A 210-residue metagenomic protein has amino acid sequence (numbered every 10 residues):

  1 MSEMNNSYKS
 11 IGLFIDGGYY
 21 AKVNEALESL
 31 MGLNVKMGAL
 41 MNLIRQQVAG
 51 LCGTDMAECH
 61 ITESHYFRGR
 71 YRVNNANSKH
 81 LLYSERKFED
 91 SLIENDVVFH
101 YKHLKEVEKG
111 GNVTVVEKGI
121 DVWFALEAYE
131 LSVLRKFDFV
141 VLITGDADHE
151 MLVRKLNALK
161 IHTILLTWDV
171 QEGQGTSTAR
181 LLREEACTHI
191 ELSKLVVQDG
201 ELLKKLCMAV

Functional and structural regions predicted by a protein language model:
S2-E117, A158, H162, D169-Q171: Domain-level signal for Mg2+-assisted phosphodiester chemistry and nucleotide/NA-binding surfaces in nucleic-acid
D90-V210: Nuclease catalytic cores that cleave nucleic-acid phosphodiester bonds, predominantly acidic two-metal-ion
